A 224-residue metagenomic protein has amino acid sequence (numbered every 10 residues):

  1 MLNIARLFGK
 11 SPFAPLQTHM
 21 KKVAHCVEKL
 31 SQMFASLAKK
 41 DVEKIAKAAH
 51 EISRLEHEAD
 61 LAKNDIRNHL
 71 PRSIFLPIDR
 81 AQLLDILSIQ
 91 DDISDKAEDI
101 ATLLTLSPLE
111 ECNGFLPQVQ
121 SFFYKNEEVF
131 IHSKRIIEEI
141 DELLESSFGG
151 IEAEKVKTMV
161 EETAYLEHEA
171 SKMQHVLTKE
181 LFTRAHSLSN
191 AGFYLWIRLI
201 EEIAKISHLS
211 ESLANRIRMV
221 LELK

Functional and structural regions predicted by a protein language model:
M1-K224: Cytosolic, long alpha-helical scaffolding segments
